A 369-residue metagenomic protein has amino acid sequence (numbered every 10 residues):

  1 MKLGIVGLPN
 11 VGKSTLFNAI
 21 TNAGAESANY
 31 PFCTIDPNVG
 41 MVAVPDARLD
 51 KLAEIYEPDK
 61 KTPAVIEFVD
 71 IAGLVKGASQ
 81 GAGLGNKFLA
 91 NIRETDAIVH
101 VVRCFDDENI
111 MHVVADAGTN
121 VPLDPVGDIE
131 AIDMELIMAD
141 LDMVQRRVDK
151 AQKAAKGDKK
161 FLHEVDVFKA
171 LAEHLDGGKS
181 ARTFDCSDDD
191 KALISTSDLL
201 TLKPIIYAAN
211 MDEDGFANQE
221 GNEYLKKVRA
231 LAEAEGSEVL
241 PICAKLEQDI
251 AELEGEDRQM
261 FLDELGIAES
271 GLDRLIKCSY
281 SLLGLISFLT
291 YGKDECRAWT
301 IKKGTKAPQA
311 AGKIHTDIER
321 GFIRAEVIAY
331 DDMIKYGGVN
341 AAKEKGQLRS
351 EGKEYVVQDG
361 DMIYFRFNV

Functional and structural regions predicted by a protein language model:
M1-N120, V126, D133, V144 (+1 more regions): Conserved G1/Walker A P-loop phosphate-binding module
K2-V6, V11, F17, Q145 (+3 more regions): C-terminal-of-GTPase-core extension/linker across diverse P-loop GTPases
F32, D46-L49, T62-F68, A82-D96 (+9 more regions): Amphipathic alpha-helical transducer elements in NTP-driven molecular machines
E94, E135, D140, A230-E235: Substrate-engagement module of ASCE P-loop NTPases
V121, D133, D140, G157-K160: Surface positions of alpha-helical coiled-coils, especially the charged/polar e/g heptad sites that form inter-helical
